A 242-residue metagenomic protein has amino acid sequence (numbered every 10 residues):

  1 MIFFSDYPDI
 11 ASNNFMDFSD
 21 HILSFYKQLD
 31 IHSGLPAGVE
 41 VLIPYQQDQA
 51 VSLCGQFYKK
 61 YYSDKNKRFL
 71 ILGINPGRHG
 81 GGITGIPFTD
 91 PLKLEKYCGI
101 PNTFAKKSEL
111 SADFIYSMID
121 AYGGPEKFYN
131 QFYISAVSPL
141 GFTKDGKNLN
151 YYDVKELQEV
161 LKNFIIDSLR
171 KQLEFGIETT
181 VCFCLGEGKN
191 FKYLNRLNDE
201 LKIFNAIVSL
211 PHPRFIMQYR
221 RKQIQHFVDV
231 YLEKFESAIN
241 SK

Functional and structural regions predicted by a protein language model:
F3-F4, N14-V181, F191-R196, L201 (+2 more regions): A polyanion-binding, active-site-adjacent surface
D6-D9: Intrinsic-disorder-associated, low-complexity terminal segments enriched in Asp/Asn/His/Tyr and depleted of Lys/Arg
C184-L185: Short beta-strand scaffold positions
G188: Catalytic core of Fe(II)/2-oxoglutarate
K202-P211: Short hydrophobic/aromatic-enriched beta-strand-loop microsegments
H212-Q223: Short, charged, surface-exposed secondary-structure boundary motifs
S241-K242: Charge-dense polyanion-binding interfaces
